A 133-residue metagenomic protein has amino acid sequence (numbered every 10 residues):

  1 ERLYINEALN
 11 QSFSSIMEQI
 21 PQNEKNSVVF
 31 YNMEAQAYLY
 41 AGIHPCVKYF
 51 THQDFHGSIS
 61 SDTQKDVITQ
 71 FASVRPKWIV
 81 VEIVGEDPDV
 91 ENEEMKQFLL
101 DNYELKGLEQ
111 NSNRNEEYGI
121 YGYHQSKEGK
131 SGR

Functional and structural regions predicted by a protein language model:
L3-G57, V67-D89, S112-N115: Short periplasmic/luminal acceptor-recognition loop of GT-C membrane glycosyltransferases, typified by
S60-D62: Short gly/ser/thr-rich secondary-structure transition/capping motifs
K77-R133: Aromatic/acidic, Gly/Pro-rich catalytic loop(s) in extracytoplasmic/lumenal soluble domains of multi-pass membrane
